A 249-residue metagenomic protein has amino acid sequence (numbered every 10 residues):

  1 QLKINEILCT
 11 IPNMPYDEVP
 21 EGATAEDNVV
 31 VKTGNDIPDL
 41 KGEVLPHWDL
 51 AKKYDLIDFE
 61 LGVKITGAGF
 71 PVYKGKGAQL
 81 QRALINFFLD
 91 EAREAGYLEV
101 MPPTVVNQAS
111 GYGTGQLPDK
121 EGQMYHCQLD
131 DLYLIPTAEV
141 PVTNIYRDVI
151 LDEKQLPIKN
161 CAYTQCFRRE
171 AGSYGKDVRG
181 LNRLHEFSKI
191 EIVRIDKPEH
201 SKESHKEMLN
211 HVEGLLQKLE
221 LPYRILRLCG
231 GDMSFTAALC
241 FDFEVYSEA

Functional and structural regions predicted by a protein language model:
Q1-D39, K52, L56, E60: N-terminal alpha-helical targeting/anchoring segments
T33-A249: TRNA-recognition modules of translation machinery and tRNA-sensing kinases, especially anticodon-binding
